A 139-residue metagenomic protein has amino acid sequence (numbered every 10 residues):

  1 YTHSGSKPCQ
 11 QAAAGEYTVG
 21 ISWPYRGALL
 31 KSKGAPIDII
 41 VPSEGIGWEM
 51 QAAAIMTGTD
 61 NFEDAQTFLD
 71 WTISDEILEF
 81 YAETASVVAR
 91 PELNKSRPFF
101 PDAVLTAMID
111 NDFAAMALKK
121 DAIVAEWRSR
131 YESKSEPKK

Functional and structural regions predicted by a protein language model:
Y1-P42: Ligand-binding pocket segment of bilobal, Venus flytrap-like solute-binding proteins
Y1-S4, G47, M56-D60, A115 (+1 more regions): Extracytoplasmic/periplasmic, Sec-exported soluble proteins
T2, W23, I39-V41, E49 (+3 more regions): Broad hydrophobic/π-residue packing in well-ordered secondary structure
H3, K7, Q11, E16 (+6 more regions): Extracytoplasmic/secreted proteins, especially bacterial periplasmic and envelope-associated proteins
S4, C9-Q11, R90, D112 (+1 more regions): Intrinsic-disorder/low-complexity, polar/charged segments
E16, P24, K31, T57-T59 (+5 more regions): Sec/Tat-exported extracytoplasmic proteins
G47, Q51, M56-N111: Mature extracytoplasmic/periplasmic domains
R97-K139: Extracellular/periplasmic bilobal clamshell ligand-binding domains
